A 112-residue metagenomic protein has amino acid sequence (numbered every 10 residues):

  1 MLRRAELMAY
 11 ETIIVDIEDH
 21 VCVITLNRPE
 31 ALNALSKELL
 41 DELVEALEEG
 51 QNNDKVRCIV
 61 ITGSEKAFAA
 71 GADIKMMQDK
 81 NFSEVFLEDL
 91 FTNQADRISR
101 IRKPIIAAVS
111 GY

Functional and structural regions predicted by a protein language model:
L2-S64: Conserved CoA-thioester-binding segment of acyl-CoA-metabolizing enzymes
N27, A72, S110: Histidine-centered beta-alpha loop that forms part of the nucleotide-sugar donor binding/catalytic region in diverse
L32, I61, E65, A69-A70 (+1 more regions): Short glycine/serine/threonine-biased micro-segments
D41, D89-L90, Y112: Residue-level recognition of alpha-helix initiation/capping sites
K55, G63-R97: Glycine- (often His-adjacent) and acidic-residue-rich active-site loop that binds/positions the CoA thioester
R97-Y112: Glycine-rich beta-to-alpha active-site loop
